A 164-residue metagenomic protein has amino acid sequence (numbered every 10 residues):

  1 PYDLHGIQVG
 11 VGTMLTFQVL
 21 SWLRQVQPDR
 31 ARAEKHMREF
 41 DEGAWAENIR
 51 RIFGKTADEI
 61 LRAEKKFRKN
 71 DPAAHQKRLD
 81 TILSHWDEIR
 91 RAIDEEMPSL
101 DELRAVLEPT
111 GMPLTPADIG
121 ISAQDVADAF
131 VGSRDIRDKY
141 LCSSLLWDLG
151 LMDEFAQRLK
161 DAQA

Functional and structural regions predicted by a protein language model:
P1-R24: A conserved active-site cap/scaffold subdomain adjacent to cofactor or substrate pockets
V26-A164: C-terminal charged capping/lid subdomain of soluble metabolic enzymes
